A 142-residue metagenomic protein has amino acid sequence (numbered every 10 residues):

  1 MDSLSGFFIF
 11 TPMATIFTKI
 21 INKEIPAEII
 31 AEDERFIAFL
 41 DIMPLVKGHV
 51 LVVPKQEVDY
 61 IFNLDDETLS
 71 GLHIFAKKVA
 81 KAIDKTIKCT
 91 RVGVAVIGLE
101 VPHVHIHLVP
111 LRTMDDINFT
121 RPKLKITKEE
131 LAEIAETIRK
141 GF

Functional and structural regions predicted by a protein language model:
S3-F142: HIT superfamily nucleotide-processing domains
